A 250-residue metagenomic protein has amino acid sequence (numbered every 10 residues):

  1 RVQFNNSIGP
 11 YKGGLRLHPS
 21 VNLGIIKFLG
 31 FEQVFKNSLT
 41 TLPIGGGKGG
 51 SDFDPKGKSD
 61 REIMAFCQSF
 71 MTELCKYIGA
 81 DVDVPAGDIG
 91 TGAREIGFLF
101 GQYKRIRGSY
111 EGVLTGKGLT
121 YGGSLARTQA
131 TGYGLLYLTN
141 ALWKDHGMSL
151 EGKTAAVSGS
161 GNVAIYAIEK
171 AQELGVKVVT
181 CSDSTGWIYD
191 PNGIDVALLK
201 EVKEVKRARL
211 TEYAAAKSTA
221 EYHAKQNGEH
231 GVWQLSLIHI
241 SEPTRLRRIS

Functional and structural regions predicted by a protein language model:
R1, D52, A156-V157, V179-T180 (+1 more regions): Structured core elements
R1-F28, E32-F35, P43, D52-F53 (+1 more regions): Generic N-terminal targeting/processing segments that precede catalytic cores or assembly contacts
F4-N6, G46-S51, G90-T91, G161 (+1 more regions): Glycine-rich beta-alpha junction loops
F28, V82-A86, Y110-L114, V157 (+2 more regions): General beta-strand structural signal in soluble alpha/beta enzymes
F35-E151: Glycine/serine-rich phosphate-binding loop and adjoining beta1-alpha1 elements at the start of nucleotide-handling
G123-A224, G228: Glycine-rich phosphate/diphosphate-binding loop of Rossmann-like nucleotide-binding domains
K225-L237, S241: Long hydrophobic segments that form regular secondary structure
I238-S250: Single conserved hydrophobic/aromatic residue that forms the stacking wall/gate of nucleotide- or nucleobase-binding
